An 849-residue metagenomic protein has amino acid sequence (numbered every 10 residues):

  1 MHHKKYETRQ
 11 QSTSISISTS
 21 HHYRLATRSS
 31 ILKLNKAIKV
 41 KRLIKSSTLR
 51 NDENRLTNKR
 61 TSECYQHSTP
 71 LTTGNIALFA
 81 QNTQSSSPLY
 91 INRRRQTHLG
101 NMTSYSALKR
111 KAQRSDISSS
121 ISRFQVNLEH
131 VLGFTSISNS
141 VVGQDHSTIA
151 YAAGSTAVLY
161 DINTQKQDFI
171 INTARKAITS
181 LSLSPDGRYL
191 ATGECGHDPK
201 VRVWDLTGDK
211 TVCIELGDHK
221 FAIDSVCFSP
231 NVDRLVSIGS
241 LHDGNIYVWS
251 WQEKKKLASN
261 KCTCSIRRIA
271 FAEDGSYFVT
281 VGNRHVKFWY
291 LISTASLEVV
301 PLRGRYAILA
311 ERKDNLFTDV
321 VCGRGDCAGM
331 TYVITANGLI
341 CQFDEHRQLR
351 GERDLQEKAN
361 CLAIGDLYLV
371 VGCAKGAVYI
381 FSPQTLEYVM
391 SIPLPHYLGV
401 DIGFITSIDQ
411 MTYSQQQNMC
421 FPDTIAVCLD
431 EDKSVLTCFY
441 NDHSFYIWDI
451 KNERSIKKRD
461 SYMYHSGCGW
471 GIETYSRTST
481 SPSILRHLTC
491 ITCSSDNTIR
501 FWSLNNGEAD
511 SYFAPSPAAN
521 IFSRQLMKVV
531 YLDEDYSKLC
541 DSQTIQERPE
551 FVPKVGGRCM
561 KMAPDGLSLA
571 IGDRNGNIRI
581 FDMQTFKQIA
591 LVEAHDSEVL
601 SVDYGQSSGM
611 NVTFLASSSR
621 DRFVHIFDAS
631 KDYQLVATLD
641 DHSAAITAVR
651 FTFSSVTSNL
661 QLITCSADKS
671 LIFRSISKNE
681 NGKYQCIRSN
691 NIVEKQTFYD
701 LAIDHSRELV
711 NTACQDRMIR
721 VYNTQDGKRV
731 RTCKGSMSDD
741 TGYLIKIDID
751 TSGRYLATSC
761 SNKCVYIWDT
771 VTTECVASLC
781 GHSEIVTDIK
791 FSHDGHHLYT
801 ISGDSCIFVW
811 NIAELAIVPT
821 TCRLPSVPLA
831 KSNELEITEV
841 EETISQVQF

Functional and structural regions predicted by a protein language model:
H2, R9-S12, R24-L34, K39-K45 (+10 more regions): Terminal intrinsically disordered, low-complexity extensions flanking WD-repeat/beta-propeller proteins
H2-G143, S481, T489, E550 (+1 more regions): Long, intrinsically disordered, low-complexity acidic/Ser/Thr/Pro-rich regions that flank or link folded repeat-rich
S122, L159-D168, D198-C213, L241-A258 (+15 more regions): Per-blade loop-tip surfaces of WD-repeat and WD-like beta-propellers in eukaryotic adaptors/scaffolds
S136-V141, K176-S182, F221-F228, C264-F271 (+11 more regions): Canonical WD40 repeat/beta-propeller blade segments in eukaryotic WD-repeat proteins
H146-A150, Q167, R188-T192, D233-S237 (+18 more regions): Structural hallmark of WD40 beta-propellers
A153, G193-H197, I238-H242, V281-N283 (+10 more regions): Conserved strand-to-loop turn within each blade of WD40 beta-propeller repeats
I246, T280-G282, V370, A374 (+11 more regions): Ankyrin-repeat TPLH-centered helix-turn motif and closely related helix/turn capping elements of eukaryotic
C341, H346, R353-E357, M419-P422 (+10 more regions): Eukaryotic modular interaction domains in large regulatory/scaffold proteins
